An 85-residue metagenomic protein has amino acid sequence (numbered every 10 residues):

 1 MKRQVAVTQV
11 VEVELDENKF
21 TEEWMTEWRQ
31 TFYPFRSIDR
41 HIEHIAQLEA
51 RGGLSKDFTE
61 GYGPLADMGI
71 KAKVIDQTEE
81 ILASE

Functional and structural regions predicted by a protein language model:
K2-Y33: N-terminal acidic leader/helix
T21-E85: Acidic, low-complexity intrinsically disordered segments
